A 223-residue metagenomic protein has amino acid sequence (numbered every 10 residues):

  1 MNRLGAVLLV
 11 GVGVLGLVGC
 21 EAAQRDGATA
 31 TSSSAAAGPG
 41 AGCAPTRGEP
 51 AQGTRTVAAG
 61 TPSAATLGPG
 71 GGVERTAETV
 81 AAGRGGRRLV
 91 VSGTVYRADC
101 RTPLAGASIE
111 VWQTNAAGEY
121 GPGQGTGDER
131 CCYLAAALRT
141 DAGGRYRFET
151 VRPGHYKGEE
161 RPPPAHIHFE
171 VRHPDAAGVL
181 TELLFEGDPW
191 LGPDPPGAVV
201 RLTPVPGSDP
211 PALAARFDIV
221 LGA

Functional and structural regions predicted by a protein language model:
M1-L8: Bacterial N-terminal signal peptides that target proteins for export
L8, T29-A30: Intrinsically disordered, low-complexity segments enriched in polar/charged small residues
L17-G19: C-terminal motif of bacterial Sec signal peptides marking the signal peptidase cleavage site
E21-A23: Bacterial signal peptide processing site
A30-P206, P210-A223: Beta-strand-dominated extracellular/periplasmic modules and repeats in secreted or surface-exposed proteins
